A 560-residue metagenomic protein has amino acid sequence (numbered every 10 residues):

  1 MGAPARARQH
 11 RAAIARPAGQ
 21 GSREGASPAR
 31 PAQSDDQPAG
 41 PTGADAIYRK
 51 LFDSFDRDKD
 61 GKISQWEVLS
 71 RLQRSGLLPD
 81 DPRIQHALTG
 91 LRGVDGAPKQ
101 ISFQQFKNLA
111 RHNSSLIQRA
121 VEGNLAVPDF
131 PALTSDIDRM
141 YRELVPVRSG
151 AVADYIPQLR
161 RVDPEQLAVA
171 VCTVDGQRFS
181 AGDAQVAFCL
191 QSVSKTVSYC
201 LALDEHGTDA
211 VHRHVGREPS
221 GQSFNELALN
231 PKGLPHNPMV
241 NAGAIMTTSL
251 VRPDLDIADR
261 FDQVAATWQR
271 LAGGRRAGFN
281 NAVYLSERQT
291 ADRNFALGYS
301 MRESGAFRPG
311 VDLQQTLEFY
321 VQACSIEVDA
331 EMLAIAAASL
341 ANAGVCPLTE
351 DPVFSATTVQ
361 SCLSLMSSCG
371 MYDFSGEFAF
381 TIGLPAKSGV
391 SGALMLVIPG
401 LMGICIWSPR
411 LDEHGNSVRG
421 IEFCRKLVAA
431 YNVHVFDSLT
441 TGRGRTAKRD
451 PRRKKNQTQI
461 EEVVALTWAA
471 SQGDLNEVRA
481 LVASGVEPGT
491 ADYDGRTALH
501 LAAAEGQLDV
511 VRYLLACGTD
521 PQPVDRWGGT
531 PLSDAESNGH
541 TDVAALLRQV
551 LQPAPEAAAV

Functional and structural regions predicted by a protein language model:
G43-D60, D80-Q100: Primarily EF-hand calcium-binding motifs
K59, V68, N342-E461, A465-W468 (+1 more regions): Structured C-terminal helix/loop/strand segments within mature extracytoplasmic catalytic/sensor domains
K62-P79, S102-S114: Amphipathic regulatory helices of Ca2+-sensor modules
A120-R142, S149, A202-A323, S339: Active-site-adjacent helix/loop patches that line small-molecule binding or acyl-intermediate pockets
